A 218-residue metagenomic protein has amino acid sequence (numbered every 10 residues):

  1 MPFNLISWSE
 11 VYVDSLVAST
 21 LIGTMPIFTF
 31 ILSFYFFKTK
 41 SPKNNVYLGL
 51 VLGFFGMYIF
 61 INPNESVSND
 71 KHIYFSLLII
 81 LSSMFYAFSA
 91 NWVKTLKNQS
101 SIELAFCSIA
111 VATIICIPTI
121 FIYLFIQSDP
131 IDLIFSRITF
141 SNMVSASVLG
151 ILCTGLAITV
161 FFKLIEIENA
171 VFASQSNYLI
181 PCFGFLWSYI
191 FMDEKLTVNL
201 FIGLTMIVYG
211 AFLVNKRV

Functional and structural regions predicted by a protein language model:
M1-I22, I59, G150-E168: Specific transmembrane alpha-helical segments of multi-pass solute transporters/efflux pumps, especially DMT/EamA
M1-I6, Y74-S82, P130-L156, N177: Loop-to-transmembrane-helix transition segments
N4, I27-I31, M84-A87, I117 (+4 more regions): Hydrophobic/small/kink-forming positions within alpha-helical transmembrane segments of polytopic membrane proteins
I6-N45, S82, A170-Y189: Specific alpha-helical transmembrane segments that line the substrate/conduction pathway and gating interfaces
S9, L21, Y35-K38, P42 (+5 more regions): Hydrophobic/aromatic residues within transmembrane alpha-helices of multi-pass small-molecule transporters
T29-I31, Y35-F36, V67-S128, V160: Transmembrane alpha-helical segments that form core, pore/gating elements of small-molecule transporters/exporters
L32, P42-N64, Y178, W187 (+1 more regions): Hydrophobic transmembrane alpha-helices of multi-pass small-molecule transport proteins
F54-D70, A112-F140, L186-L196, L213-V218: Membrane-interface helix-cap regions at the ends of transmembrane helices in multi-pass membrane proteins
